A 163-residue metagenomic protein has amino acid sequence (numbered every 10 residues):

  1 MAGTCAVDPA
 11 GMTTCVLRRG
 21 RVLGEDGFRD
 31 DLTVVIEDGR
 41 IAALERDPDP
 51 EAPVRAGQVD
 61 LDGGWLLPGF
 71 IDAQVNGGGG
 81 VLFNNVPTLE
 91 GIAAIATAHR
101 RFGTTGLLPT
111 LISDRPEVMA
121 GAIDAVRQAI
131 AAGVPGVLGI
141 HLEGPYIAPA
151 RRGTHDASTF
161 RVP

Functional and structural regions predicted by a protein language model:
M1-P53: N-terminal metal-binding scaffold of metallo-dependent hydrolase/deaminase domains
G11-T13, V54-A56, D62, G103-T105 (+1 more regions): Short coil/turn connectors at secondary-structure junctions
C15-L17, E51-A93, T97: Replace "His-x-His-based motif
G20, V34, G39, G63 (+3 more regions): Divalent metal-coordination and catalytic microenvironments
N76-V81, A93-A122, P135-P149: Divalent metal-dependent hydrolysis catalytic cores, especially in the metallo-beta-lactamase
N84, L111, F160-R161: Glycine- and other small-residue-rich loops at beta-strand/loop junctions that grip anionic moieties
A148-P163: Conserved phosphate-binding/catalytic loop of the ribokinase/pfkB sugar-kinase fold
